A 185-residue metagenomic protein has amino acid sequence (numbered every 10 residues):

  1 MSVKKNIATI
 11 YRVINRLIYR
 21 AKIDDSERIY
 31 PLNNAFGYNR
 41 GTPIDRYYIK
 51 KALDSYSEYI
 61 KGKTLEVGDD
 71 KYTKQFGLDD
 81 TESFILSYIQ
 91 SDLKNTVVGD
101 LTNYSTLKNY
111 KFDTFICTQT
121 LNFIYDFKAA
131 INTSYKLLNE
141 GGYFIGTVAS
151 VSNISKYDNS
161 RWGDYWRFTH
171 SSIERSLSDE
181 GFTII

Functional and structural regions predicted by a protein language model:
M1-N34: Membrane-proximal basic amphipathic "stem/tether" segments
R46, K51, S55-S105: Class I SAM-dependent methyltransferase SAM/SAH-binding core
T102-F115: A short acidic, Gly/Pro-enriched loop at the edge of an enzyme's catalytic core that lines a small-molecule cofactor
D113-D126: A short SAM/SAH-binding and catalytic strip from SAM-dependent methyltransferases
K128-Y143: A short glycine-rich, Lys/Arg-flanked "PGG" loop and its adjoining helix->strand segment in the class I
G142, G146-V148, S152: Acidic carboxylate diad motif detector
K156-S176: Acceptor-substrate binding/catalytic loop of class I
G181-I185: Conserved S-adenosyl-L-methionine
